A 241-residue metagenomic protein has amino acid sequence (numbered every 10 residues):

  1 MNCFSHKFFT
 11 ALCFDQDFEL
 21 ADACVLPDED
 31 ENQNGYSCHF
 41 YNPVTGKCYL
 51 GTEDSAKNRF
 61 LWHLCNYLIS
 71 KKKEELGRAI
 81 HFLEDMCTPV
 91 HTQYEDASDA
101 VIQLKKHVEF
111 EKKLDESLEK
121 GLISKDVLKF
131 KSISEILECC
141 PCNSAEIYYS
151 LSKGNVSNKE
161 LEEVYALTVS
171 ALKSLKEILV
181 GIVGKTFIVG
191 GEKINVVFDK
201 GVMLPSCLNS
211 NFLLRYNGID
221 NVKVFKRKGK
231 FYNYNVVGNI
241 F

Functional and structural regions predicted by a protein language model:
M1-E74, T92-G181: N-terminal, motif-rich segments that launch catalysis or mediate targeting to/interaction with membranes, typified by
G77: Active-site alpha-helix of zinc metalloproteases
H81: Divalent metal-coordination and catalytic microenvironments
E84-T88: Short active-site segment of divalent metal-dependent hydrolases/proteases that encodes the spacing between
F187-K193: Disulfide-bonded cysteine-rich modules in secreted/extracellular proteins, activating on the conserved Cys frameworks
S206-F225: Acidic, low-complexity, intrinsically disordered interaction modules
Y232-G238: Mixed-charge, Lys/Arg-enriched low-complexity segments
